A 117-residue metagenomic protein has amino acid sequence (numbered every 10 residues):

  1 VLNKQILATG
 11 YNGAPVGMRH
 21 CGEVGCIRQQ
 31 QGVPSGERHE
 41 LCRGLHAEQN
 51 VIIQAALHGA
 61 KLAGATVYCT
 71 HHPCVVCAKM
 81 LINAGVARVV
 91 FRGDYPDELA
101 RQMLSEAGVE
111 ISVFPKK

Functional and structural regions predicted by a protein language model:
V1-K117: Zinc-dependent deaminase catalytic domain
